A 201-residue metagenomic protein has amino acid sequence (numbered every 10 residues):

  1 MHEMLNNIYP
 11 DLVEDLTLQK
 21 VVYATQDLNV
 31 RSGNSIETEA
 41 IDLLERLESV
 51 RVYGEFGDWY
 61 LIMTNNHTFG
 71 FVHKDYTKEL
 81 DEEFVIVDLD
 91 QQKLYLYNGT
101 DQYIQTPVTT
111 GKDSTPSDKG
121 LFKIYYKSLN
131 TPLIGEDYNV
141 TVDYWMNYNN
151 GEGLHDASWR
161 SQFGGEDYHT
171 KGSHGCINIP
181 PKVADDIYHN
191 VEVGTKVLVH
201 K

Functional and structural regions predicted by a protein language model:
M1-I8, I41-D75: SH3/SH3-like beta-barrel superfamily modules
M1-Q26, S49: N-terminal, intrinsically disordered, polar/charged segments of Gram-positive cell-envelope systems that serve as
E3, P116-K119, N130-K201: Exported/periplasmic cell-wall-interacting domains
T17, T25, G57-W59, H67 (+8 more regions): Extracytoplasmic
A24, R51-Y53, I124: A structural signal for short, hydrophobic beta-strand segments that form beta-sheets in beta-rich/all-beta domains
Q26-S35, H174-P181: Short, structured beta-strand/loop micro-motifs enriched in basic residues and often containing a Trp
E39-A40, I187: Short, conserved secondary-structure segments in the cores of folded domains
T68-K112: A structural motif detector for short, solvent-exposed N-terminal "entry" segments of globular domains
